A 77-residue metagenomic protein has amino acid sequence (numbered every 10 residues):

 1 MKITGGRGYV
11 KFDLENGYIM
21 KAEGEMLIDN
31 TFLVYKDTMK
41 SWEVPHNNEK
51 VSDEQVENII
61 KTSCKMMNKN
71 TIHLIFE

Functional and structural regions predicted by a protein language model:
M1-L27: Amphipathic, interaction-prone secondary-structure segments
T31-E77: Acidic, low-complexity intrinsically disordered segments
